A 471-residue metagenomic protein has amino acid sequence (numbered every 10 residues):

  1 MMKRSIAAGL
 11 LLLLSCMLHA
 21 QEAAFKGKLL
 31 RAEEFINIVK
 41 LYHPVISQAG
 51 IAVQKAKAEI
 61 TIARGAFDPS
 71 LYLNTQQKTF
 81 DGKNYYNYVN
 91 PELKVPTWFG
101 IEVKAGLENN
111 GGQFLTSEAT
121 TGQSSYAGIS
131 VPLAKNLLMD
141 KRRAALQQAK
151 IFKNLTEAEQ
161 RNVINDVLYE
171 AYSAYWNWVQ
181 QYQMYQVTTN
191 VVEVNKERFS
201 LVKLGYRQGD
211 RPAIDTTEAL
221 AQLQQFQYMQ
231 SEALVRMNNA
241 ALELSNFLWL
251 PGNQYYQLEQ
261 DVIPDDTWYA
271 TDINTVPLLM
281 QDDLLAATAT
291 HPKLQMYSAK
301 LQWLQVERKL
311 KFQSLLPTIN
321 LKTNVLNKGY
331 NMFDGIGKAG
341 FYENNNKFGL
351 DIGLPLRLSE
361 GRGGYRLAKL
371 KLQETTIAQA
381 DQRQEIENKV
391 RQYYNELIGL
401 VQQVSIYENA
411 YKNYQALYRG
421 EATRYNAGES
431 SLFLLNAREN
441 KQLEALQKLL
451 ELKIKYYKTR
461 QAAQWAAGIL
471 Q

Functional and structural regions predicted by a protein language model:
M1-K26: Bacterial Sec-dependent N-terminal signal peptides
A20-N84, L138-R142, Q148-K150, I164 (+5 more regions): Bacterial Sec-pathway N-terminal export signals of envelope proteins
E22-G27, N74-V131, V262-T275, K309 (+1 more regions): Small/polar, glycine/serine/threonine/aspartate-rich low-complexity segments that form flexible
I36, Q48-A49, V53-A63, V163 (+8 more regions): Amphipathic alpha-helical coiled-coil segments
S47-I51, R64, W98-G122, L133-E159 (+8 more regions): Sec/SRP-type N-terminal targeting helices
Q160-A286, E396, L400, K441-Q442 (+2 more regions): Periplasmic alpha-helical coiled-coil/stalk elements that build and connect Gram-negative outer-membrane
K203, K311, I319-T323: Long, amphipathic, heptad-repeat alpha-helical coiled-coil stalk/linker regions
A233, P292, L452: Metallo-beta-lactamase
